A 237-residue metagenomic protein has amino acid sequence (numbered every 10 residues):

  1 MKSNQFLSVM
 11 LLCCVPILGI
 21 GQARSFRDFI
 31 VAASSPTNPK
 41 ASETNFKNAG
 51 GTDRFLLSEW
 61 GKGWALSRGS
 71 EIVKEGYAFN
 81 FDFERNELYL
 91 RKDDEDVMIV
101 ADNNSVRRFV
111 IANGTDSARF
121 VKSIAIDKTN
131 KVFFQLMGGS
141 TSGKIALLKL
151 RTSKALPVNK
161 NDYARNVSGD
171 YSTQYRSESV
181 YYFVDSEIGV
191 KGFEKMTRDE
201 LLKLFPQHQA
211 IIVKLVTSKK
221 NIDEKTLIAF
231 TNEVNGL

Functional and structural regions predicted by a protein language model:
M1-F26, F230: Bacterial Sec-dependent N-terminal signal peptides
K2-S3, I20-G76: General N-terminal leader/first-domain-start detector
S8, C14, F29-I30, S105 (+1 more regions): Detector for intrinsically disordered, low-structure N-terminal pre-sequences
V15-I17, V73, T226: Generic detector of short, well-ordered, non-transmembrane alpha-helical segments enriched in hydrophobic residues
T37-P39, S186-V190, L204-H208: Short amphipathic alpha-helical segments, especially helix-boundary/capping motifs
K62-G63, K92-D93, V234: Solvent-exposed, well-ordered amphipathic alpha-helical segments that flank/support binding or catalytic loops
L66-G192: Aromatic-patch recognition
F193-L237: Long, compositionally biased interface segments
